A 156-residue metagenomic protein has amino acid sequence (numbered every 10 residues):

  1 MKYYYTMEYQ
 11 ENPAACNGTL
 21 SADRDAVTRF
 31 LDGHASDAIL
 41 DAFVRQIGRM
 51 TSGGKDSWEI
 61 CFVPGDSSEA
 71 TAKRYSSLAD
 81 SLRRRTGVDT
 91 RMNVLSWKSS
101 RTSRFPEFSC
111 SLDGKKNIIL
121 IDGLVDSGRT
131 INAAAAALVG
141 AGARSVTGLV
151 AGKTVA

Functional and structural regions predicted by a protein language model:
M1-W58, R91-N117, S127, T154: Active-site-facing substrate-recognition patch
K2-Y4, R83-R91, A141-S145: Structural alpha-beta junctions
R49-G53, R84, G140: Secondary-structure boundary motif
K55-S67: Short glycine-rich phosphate-binding loop at a beta-alpha junction
E59, I119, V146-L149: A structural signal for isolated positions on well-ordered beta-strands in alpha/beta enzyme cores
P64-S67, L124, G152-T154: Residue-level signal for short, function-critical loop segments
D66-I119, D126-R129, A133-A136: Short, glycine/charge-rich flexible loops or terminal/linker lids adjacent to PRPP-binding catalytic cores
N132-A156: PRPP-dependent phosphoribosyltransferase catalytic core
